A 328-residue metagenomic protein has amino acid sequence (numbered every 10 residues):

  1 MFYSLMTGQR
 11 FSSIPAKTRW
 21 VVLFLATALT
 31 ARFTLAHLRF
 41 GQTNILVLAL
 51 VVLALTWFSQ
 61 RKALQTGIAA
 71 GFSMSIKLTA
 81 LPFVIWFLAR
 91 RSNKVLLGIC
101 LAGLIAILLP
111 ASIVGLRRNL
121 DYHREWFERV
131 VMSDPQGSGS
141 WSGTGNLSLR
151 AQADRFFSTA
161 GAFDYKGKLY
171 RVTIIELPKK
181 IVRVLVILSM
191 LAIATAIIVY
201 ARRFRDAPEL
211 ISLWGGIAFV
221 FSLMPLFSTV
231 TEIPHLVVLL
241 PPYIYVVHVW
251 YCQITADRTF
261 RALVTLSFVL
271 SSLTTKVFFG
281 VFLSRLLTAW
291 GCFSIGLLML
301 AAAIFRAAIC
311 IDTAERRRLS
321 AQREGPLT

Functional and structural regions predicted by a protein language model:
M1-T66, S92-G215, V220-S228, I233 (+1 more regions): Primarily membrane-embedded glycan-assembly and transfer machineries that use lipid-linked glycans
Y3, W57-K62, P82-F83, L108-R117 (+2 more regions): Juxtamembrane membrane-interface segments at transmembrane alpha-helix termini
I45-L50, S73-T79, C100, L188 (+2 more regions): Membrane-embedded alpha-helical segments of multi-pass membrane proteins, especially the transmembrane helices
L64-K77, P82-L88, V220-F227: Membrane-interface alpha helices of multi-pass inner-membrane proteins
T66-G71, R117-E125, T255-V264, L283-R285: A cytosolic-side transmembrane-helix exit/cap motif
G71, I99-L104, G216-F221, L240 (+1 more regions): Central hydrophobic cores of alpha-helical transmembrane segments in multi-pass integral membrane proteins
E232-H248: Hydrophobic/aromatic-rich transmembrane helices and adjacent perimembrane loops
Y245-T328: Aromatic-enriched
